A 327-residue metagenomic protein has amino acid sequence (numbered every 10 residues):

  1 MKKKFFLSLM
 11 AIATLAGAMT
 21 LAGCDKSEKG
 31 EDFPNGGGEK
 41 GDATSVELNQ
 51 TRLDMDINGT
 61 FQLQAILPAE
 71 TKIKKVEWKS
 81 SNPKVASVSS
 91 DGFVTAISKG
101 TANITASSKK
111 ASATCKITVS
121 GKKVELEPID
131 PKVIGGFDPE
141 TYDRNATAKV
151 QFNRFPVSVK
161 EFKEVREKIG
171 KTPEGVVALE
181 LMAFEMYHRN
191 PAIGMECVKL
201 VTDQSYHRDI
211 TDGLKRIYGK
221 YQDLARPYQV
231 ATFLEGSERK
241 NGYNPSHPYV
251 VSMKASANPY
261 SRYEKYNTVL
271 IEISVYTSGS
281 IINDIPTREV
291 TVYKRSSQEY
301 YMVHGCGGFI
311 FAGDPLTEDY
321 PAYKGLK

Functional and structural regions predicted by a protein language model:
M1-M10: Bacterial N-terminal signal peptides that target proteins for export
M10-A18: Bacterial N-terminal signal peptides
T20-G23: C-terminal motif of bacterial Sec signal peptides marking the signal peptidase cleavage site
D25-L126: Extracytoplasmic soluble-region selector
S108-S112, Y276-I285: Glycine-centered tight beta-turn/hairpin loop motif at sheet-sheet or coil-to-beta transitions
P128-E235: Core segments of small alpha/beta cavity-forming domains
T211-I281: Surface-exposed, charged secondary-structure patches
I282-L326: Short beta-strand edge/turn micro-motifs at domain boundaries
